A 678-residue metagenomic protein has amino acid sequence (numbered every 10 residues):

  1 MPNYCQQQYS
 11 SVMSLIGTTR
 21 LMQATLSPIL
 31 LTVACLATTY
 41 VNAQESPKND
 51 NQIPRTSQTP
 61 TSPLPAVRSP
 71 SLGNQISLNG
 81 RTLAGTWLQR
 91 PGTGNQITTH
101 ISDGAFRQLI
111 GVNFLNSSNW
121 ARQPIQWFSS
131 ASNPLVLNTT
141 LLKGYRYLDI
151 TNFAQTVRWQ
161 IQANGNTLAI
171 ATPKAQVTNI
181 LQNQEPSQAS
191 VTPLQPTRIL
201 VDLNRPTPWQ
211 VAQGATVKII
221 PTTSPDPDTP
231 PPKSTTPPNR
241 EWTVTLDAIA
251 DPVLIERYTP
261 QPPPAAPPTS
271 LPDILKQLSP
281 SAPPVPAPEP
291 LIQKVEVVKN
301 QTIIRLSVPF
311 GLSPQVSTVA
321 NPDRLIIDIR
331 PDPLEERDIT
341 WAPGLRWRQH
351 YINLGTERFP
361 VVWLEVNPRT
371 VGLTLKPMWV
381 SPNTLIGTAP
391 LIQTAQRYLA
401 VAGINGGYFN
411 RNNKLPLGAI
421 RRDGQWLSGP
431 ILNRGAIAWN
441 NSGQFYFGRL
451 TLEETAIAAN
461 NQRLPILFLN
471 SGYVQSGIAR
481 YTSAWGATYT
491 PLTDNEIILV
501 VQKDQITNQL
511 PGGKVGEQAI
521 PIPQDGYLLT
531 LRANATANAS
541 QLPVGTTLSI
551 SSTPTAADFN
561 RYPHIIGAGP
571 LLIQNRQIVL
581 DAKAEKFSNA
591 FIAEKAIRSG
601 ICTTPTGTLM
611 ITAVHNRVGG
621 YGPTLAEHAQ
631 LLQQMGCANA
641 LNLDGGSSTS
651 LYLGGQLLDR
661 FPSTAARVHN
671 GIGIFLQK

Functional and structural regions predicted by a protein language model:
P2-Y4, Y9-V366, T374: Short linear recognition/processing motifs and adjacent strand/loop elements at protein termini and domain edges
A105-F114, V157-I161, P368, A395-L399 (+5 more regions): Sec/Tat-exported extracytoplasmic proteins
L312, P333, G407-R411, Q444-F445 (+5 more regions): Solvent-exposed loop/turn segments at secondary-structure junctions within structured extracellular/periplasmic domains
D328-P333, S552, I674-K678: Short beta-strand-to-coil "C-cap" segments at the C-terminal boundary of structured domains/repeats, marking
P368-S381, M610-V618: Short, basic, glycine/proline-bearing loop/turn elements
A395, N405, L641-L643: Alpha/propeptide regions of enzymes that mature by internal proteolysis
N412-A584, A590: Active-site-adjacent helix-turn-beta-strand microarchitecture at beta-sheet edges that either contains or buttresses
N413-I431, G435-W439, I565, L571-A638 (+2 more regions): Conserved, well-ordered active-site substructure
